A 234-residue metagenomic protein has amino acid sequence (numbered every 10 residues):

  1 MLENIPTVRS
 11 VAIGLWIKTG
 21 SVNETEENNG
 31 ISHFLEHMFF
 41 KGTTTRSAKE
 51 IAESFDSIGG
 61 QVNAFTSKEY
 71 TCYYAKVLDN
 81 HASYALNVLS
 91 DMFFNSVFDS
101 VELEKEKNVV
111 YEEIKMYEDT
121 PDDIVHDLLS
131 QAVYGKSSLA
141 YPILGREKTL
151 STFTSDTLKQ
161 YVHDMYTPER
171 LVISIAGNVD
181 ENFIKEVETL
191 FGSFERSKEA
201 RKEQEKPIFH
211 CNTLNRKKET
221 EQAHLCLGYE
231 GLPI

Functional and structural regions predicted by a protein language model:
M1-S10: N- or domain-start disorder-to-order transition segments that initiate the globular core
N4, E50-E199, Q204, N215-R216 (+2 more regions): Charge-rich, well-structured scaffold segments of protease-associated domains
S10, R46, P168-R170: Short secondary-structure junction motifs
S10-A12, N23-T25, S83-A85, F183-I184: Short acidic, gly/pro-rich beta-turn/loop elements at beta-sheet edges and active-site/ligand-binding grooves
S10-A12, T213, H224: A residue-level signal for beta-strand positions that form part of recognition/binding surfaces within mature
A12-K76: M16/MPP (pitrilysin/insulinase) zinc-metallopeptidase core fold and M16-derived inactive scaffolds
